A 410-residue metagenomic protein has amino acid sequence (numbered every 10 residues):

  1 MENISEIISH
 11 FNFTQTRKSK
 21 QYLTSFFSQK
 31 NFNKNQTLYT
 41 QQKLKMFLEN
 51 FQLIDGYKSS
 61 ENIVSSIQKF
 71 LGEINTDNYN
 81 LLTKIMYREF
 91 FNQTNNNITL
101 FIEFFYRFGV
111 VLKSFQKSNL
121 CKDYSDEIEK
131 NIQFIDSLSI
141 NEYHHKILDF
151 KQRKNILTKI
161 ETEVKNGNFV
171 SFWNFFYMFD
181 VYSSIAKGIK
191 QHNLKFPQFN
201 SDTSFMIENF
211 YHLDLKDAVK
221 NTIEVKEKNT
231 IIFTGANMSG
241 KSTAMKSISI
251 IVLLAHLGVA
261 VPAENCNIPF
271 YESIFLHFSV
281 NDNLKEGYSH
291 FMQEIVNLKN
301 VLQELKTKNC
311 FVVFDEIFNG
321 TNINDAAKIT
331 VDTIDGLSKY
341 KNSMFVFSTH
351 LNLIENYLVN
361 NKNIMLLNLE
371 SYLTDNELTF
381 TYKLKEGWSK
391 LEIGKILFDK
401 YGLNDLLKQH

Functional and structural regions predicted by a protein language model:
M1-S239, T243-S273, V296-N297: Alpha-helical coupling/stalk and coiled-coil linker elements that connect catalytic or binding modules and transmit
H192-H410: ATPase nucleotide-binding head domains, primarily ABC-like/P-loop NTPase cores
